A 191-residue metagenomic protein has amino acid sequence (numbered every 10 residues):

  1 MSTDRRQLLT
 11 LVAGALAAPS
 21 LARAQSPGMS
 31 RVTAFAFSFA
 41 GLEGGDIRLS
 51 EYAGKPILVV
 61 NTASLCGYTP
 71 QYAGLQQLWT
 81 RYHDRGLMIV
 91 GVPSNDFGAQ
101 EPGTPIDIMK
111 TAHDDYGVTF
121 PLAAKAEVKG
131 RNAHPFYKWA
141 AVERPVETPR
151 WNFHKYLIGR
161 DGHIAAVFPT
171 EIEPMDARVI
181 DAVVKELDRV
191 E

Functional and structural regions predicted by a protein language model:
M1-A15: N-terminal secretory signal peptides and thylakoid transit peptides that target proteins across membranes
Q25-S50: N-terminal "domain-start" segment that seeds a small globular fold
E51-G67, I89-V90: Short active-site neighborhood of thiol/selenol oxidoreductases, capturing the structured segment around
P56, P70-V92, H113-Y116: Conserved helix-turn-beta segment immediately C-terminal to the redox Cys motif in thioredoxin-like folds
N61-G74, Q100: Conserved redox-active cysteine motifs that mediate thiol-disulfide chemistry, especially di-cysteine Cys-X(1-2)-Cys
L87-G103, F120-G130: Thiol-based oxidoreductase modules, predominantly thioredoxin-like and allied folds used for disulfide exchange
I106-N152: Short, internal strand/loop/helix patches that form the active-site neighborhood or redox-interaction surface
K138, V142-E191: Thiol-/selenol-based redox modules, centered on thioredoxin-like and closely related oxidoreductase domains
